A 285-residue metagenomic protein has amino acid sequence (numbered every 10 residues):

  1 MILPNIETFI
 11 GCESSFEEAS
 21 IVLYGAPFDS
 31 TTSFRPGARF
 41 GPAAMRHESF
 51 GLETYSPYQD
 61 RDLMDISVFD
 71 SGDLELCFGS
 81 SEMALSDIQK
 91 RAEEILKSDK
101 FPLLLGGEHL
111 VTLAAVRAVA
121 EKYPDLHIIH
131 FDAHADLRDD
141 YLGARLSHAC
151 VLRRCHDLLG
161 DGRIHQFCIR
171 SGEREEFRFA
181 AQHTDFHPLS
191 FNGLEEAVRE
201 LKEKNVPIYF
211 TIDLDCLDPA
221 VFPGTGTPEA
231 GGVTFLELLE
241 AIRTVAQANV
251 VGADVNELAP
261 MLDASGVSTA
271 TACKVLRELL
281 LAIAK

Functional and structural regions predicted by a protein language model:
I2-K285: Conserved alpha-helical scaffold segments that buttress catalytic/binding sites
